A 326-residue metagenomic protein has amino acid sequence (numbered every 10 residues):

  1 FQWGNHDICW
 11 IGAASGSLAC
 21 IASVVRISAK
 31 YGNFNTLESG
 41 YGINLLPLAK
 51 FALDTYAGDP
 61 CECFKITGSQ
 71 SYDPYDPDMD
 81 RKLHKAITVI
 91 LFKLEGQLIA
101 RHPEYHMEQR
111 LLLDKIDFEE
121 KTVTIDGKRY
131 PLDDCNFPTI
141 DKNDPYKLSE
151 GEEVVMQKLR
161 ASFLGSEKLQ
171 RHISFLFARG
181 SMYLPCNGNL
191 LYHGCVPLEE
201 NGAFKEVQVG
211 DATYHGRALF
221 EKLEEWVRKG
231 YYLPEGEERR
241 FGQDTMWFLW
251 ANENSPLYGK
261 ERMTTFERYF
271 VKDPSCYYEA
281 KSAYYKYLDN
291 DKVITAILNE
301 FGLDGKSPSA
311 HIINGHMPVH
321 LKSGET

Functional and structural regions predicted by a protein language model:
F1-T326: Feature recognizes metal-dependent phosphohydrolase scaffolds
